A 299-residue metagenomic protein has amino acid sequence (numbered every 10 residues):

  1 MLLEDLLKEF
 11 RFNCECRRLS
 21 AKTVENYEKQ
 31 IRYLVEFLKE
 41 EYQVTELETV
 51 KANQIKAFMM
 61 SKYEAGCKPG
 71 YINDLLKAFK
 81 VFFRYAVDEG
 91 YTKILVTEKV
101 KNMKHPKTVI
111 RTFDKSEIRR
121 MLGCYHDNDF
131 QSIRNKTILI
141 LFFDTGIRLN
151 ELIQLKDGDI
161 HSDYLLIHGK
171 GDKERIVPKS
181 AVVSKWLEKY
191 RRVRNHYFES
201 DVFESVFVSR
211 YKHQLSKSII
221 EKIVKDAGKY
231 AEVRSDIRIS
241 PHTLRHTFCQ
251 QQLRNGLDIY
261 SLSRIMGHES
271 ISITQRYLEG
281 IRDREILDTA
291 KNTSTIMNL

Functional and structural regions predicted by a protein language model:
M1-L299: Conserved catalytic core of the tyrosine transesterase superfamily
